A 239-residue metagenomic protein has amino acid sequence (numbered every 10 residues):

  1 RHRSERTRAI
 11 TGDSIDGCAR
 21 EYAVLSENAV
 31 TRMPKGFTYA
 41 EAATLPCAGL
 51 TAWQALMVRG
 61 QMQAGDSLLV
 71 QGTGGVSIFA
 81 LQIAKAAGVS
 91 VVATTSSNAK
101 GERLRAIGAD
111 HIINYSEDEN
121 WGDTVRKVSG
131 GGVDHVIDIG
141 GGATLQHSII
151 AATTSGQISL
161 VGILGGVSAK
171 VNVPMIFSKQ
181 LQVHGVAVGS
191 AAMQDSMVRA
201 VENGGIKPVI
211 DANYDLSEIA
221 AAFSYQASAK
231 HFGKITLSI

Functional and structural regions predicted by a protein language model:
R1-T31: Glycine-rich phosphate/adenylate-binding loop and adjacent beta-alpha elements of nucleotide- or dinucleotide-binding
D13-A19, K35-V58, Q71-G74, F79: A glycine-rich, Thr/Ser-enriched phosphate-binding loop motif common to dinucleotide/cofactor-binding enzymes
A19, T95-R103, V167-V173, M193-Q194: Short, glycine/polar-rich helix-capping loops at beta-to-alpha or helix-loop-helix junctions that flank or form
G36-T38, Q61-S67, G131-G132: Short helix-loop-beta connector
Q61, I150-A152: Conserved helix-to-beta-strand junction in the class I
S67-V70, K85-H147: Adenosine-nucleotide cofactor-binding segment
G142, Q146, A191-I239: C-terminal hydrophobic helical "lid"/dimerization subdomain of Rossmann-like NAD(P)H-dependent oxidoreductases
T154-V161, K170-A212: Rossmann-fold dehydrogenase core element
